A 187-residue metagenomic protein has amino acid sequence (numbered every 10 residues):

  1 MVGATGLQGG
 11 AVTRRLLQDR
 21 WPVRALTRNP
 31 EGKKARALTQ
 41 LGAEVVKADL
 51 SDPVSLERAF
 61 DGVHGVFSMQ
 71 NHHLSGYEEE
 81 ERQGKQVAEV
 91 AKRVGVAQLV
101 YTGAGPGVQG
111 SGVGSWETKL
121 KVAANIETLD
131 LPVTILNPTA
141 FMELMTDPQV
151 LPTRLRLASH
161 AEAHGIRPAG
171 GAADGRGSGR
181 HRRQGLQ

Functional and structural regions predicted by a protein language model:
M1-A37, S51-V54, R58-G65, Q70-K85 (+2 more regions): Oxidoreductase cofactor-interface core, primarily capturing Rossmann-like NAD(P)-dependent enzymes
G42-A43, V133: Short, conserved active-site loop motifs that form the nucleotide-linked donor/cofactor pocket
A48: Cofactor-binding loops of NAD(P)H-dependent oxidoreductases, dominated by short-chain dehydrogenase/reductases
